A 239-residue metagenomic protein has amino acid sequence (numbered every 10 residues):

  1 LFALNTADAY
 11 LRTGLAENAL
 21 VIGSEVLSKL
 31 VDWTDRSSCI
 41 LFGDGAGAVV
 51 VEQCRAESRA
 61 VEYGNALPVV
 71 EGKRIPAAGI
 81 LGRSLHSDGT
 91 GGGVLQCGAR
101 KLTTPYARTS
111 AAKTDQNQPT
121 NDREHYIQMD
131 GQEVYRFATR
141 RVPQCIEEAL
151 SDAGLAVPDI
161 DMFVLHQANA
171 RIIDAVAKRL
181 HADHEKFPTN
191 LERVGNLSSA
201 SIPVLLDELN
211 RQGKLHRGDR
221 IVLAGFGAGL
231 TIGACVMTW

Functional and structural regions predicted by a protein language model:
L1, L27-V31, G89-G91: Short, well-ordered, mixed-charge alpha-helical segments that flank or form enzyme active sites
L1-R12, T139, P143, L150 (+1 more regions): Claisen-condensing/thiolase-fold acyl-transfer catalytic domains that form or cleave C-C bonds in fatty acid
A3-N5, E25, V50: Alpha-helical metal-binding/catalytic segments enriched in His/Glu/Asp
Y10-A46: Flexible, glycine-rich active-site loops centered on histidine and acidic residues that chelate a metal or position
L20-I22, V49-V51, V164, V222-A224: Structural motif
L20-L27, R108-S110, T114-P119, I172-A182: Acidic-glycine-rich active-site phosphate/pyrophosphate-binding loop
D35-Y63, L67-R140, Q144, F226 (+1 more regions): Condensing-enzyme catalytic core mediating Claisen C-C bond formation in acyl metabolism
